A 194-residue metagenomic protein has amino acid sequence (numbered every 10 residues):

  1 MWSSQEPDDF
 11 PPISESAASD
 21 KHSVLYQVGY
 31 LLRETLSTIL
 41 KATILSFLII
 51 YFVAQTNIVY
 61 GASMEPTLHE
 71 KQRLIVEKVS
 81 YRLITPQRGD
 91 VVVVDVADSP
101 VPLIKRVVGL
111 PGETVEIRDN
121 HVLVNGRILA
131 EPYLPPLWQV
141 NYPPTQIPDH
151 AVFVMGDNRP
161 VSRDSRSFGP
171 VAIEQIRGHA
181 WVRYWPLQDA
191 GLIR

Functional and structural regions predicted by a protein language model:
M1-P102, I173-Q175, H179-R194: Protein maturation boundaries and topogenic segments
V59, P102-I104, I117, I147 (+1 more regions): A broad, structural micro-motif
S63-T67, R82-T85, R106, P144 (+2 more regions): Short, surface-exposed secondary-structure edge patches
R73, V91, T114, A151-V152: Residue-level marker of beta-strand positions
V101-I128: Mid-length scaffold segments of soluble, non-membrane domains
V124-V140: PP2C/PPM family metal-dependent serine/threonine protein phosphatase catalytic domain, recognizing the conserved
G156: Phosphate/adenylate-binding glycine loop and adjacent helical scaffold
P160-S167: Active-site loop architecture of trypsin-fold serine endopeptidases
